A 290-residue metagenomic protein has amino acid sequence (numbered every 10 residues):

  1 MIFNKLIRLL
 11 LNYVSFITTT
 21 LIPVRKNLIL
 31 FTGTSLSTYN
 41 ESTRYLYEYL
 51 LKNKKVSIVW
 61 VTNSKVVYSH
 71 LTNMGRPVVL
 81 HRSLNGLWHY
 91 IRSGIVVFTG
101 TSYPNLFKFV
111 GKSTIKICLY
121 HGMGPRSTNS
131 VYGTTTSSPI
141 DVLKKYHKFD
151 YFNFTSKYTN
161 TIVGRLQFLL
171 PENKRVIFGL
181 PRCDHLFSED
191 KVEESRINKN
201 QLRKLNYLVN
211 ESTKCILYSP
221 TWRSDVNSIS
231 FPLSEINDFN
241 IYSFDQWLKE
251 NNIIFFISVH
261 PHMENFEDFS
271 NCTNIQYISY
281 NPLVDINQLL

Functional and structural regions predicted by a protein language model:
M1-S35: Membrane-proximal basic amphipathic "stem/tether" segments
Y13, G75-L84, Q201-Y207: Glycine-rich, highly charged phosphate/nucleotide-binding loops
F16-V24, L143, R203-N210, W247: Short boundary motifs at domain starts and secondary-structure transition points
N27, V56, G94, T114 (+3 more regions): Short coil/turn segments at beta-strand junctions that form active-site/ligand-binding loops
N27-T38, T221, S228-I229, I278: Glycine-rich phosphate-binding "P-loop"
L28-D190: Active-site and donor-binding regions of nucleotide-sugar-utilizing enzymes
N40-K54, P181-D268: Conserved catalytic-core segment of nucleotide-activated headgroup transferases in glycan assembly
V79-S93, F256, P261-L290: Donor nucleotide-activated moiety binding/catalytic core segment of transferases that use nucleotide-activated donors
